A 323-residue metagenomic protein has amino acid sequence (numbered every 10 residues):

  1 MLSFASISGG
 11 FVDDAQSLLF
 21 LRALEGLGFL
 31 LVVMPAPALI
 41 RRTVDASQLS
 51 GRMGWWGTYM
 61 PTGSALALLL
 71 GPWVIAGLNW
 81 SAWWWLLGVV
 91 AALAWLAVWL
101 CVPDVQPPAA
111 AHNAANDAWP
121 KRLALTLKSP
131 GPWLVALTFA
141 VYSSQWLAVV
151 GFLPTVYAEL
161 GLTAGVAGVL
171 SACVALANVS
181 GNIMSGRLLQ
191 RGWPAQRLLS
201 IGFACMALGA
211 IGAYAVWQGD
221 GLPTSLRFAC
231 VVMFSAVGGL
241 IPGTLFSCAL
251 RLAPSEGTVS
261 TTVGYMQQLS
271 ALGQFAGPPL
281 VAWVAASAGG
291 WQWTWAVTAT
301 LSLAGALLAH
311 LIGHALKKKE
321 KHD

Functional and structural regions predicted by a protein language model:
F11-Q16, V216-W217: Helix-breaking motifs and short loop linkers at transmembrane-helix boundaries and internal kinks in secondary membrane
L21-M60: Cytoplasmic helix-loop-helix junction between adjacent transmembrane helices in 12-TM secondary transporters
W55-V102: Helix-loop-helix hairpin linking two adjacent transmembrane segments in secondary transporters
P103-V135: Juxtamembrane intracellular "pre-TM" segments in multi-pass secondary transporters
G131-A172, V179: Extracytoplasmic gate region of multi-pass secondary transporters
G181-P194: Helix-to-loop junctions at the C-terminal end of transmembrane segments in multipass secondary transporters
Q196-L245: C-terminal transmembrane helical hairpin of 12-TM major facilitator-type secondary transporters
E256-A288: A late C-terminal transmembrane helix in Major Facilitator Superfamily
